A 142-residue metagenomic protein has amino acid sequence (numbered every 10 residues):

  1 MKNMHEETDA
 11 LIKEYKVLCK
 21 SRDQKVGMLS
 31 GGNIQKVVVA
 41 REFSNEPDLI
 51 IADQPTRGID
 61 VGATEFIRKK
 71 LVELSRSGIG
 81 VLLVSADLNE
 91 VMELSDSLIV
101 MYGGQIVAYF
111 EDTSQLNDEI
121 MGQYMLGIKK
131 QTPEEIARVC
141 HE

Functional and structural regions predicted by a protein language model:
M1-E142: Glycine-rich phosphate-binding loops of nucleotide-dependent enzymes
